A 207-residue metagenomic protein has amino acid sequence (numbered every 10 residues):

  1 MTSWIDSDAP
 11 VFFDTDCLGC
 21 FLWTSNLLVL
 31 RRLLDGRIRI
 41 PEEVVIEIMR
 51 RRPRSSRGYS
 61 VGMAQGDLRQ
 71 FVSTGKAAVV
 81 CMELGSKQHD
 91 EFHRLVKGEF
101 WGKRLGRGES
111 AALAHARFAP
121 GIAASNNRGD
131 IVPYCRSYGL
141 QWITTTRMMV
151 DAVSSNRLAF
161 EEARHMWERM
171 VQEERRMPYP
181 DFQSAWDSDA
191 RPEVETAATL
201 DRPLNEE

Functional and structural regions predicted by a protein language model:
T2-G121, V132-P133, R164-E168, M177-E207: Active-site-proximal, substrate-binding regions of enzyme catalytic domains and RNA-binding/basic surfaces
R37-R39, L140-M149: Short hydrophobic/aromatic-enriched beta-strand-loop microsegments
A123-N126: Acidic beta-strand-to-loop metal/phosphate-binding motif
G129-V132, V150: Positions that flank functional sites
Y138-Q141, A159-F160: Short low-complexity, flexible loop/linker segments enriched in glycine and/or proline with clustered acidic
D151-A159: Short, flexible loop segments at boundaries between secondary-structure elements
